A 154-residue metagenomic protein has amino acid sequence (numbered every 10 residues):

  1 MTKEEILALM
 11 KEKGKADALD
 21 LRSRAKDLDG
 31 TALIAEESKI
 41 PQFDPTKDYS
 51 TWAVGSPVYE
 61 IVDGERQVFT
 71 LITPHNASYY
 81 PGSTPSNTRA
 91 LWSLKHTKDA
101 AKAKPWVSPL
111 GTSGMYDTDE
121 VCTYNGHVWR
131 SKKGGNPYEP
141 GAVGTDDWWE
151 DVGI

Functional and structural regions predicted by a protein language model:
T2-I154: Tryptophan-rich substrate-binding surfaces of secreted polymer-degrading and adhesive proteins
